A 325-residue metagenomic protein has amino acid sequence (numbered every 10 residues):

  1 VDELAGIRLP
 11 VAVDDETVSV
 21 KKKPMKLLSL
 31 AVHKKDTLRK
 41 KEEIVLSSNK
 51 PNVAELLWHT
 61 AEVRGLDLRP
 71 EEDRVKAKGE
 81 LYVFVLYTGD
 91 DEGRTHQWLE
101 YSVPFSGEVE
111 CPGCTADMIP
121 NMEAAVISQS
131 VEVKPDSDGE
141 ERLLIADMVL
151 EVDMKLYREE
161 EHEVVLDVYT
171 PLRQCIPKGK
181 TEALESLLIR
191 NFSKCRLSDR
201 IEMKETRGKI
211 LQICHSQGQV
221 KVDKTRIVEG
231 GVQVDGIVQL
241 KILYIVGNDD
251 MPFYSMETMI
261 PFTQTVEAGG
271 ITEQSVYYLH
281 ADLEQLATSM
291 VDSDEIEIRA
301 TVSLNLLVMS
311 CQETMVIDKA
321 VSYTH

Functional and structural regions predicted by a protein language model:
V1-E3, E42-N52, V63-R74, V83-D91 (+10 more regions): Beta-strand elements of well-folded, non-transmembrane domains
E3-R8, E92-W98, E161-V164, D249-S255 (+1 more regions): Beta-sandwich strand segments
L4-D15, V20-P24, E163-V168: Intrinsically disordered, low-complexity terminal regions enriched in Ser/Thr/Pro/Gly and charged residues
D14-L27, H96-A116, K178-E185, D249-T272: Beta-strand-dominated scaffold domains
E16-E62, R173-V220: Low-complexity, Ser/Thr/Pro-rich intrinsically disordered segments found in N-terminal tails, propeptides, targeting
Y278-D282: A beta-strand/beta-hairpin structural motif
T324-H325: Conserved small/polar residues in nucleotide/adenosyl-binding loops
